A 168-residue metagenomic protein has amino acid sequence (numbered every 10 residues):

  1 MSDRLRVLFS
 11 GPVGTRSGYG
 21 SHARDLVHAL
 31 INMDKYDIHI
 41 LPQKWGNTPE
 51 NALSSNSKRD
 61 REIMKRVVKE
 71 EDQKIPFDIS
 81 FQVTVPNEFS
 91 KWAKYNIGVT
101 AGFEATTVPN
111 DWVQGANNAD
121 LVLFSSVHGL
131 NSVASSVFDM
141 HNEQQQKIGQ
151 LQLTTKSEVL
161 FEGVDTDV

Functional and structural regions predicted by a protein language model:
M1-N47: N-terminal subdomain of nucleotide-sugar transferases
L8-S10, N47-S132: Extended catalytic core of nucleotide-activated donor transferases of GT-like folds
R24, S55-N56, I97-G98, V137-N142: Short secondary-structure boundary/capping segments
I31, Q114-N117, F138: Short, surface-exposed basic-aromatic patches at helix termini and helix-loop junctions that form
D37-I38, N96, S157: Hydrophobic anchor at the start of a short beta-strand that flanks the dinucleotide cofactor-binding loop
I40-S55, K147-Q152: Helix-enriched interaction subdomains in cytosolic or periplasmic regions, typified by TIR/SEFIR signaling/NADase cores
L41, V99, L160: Hydrophobic residues at beta-strand termini and immediately following loops that shape nucleotide-binding pockets
L121-V168: Donor nucleotide-sugar binding/catalytic pocket of nucleotide-sugar-dependent glycosyltransferases
